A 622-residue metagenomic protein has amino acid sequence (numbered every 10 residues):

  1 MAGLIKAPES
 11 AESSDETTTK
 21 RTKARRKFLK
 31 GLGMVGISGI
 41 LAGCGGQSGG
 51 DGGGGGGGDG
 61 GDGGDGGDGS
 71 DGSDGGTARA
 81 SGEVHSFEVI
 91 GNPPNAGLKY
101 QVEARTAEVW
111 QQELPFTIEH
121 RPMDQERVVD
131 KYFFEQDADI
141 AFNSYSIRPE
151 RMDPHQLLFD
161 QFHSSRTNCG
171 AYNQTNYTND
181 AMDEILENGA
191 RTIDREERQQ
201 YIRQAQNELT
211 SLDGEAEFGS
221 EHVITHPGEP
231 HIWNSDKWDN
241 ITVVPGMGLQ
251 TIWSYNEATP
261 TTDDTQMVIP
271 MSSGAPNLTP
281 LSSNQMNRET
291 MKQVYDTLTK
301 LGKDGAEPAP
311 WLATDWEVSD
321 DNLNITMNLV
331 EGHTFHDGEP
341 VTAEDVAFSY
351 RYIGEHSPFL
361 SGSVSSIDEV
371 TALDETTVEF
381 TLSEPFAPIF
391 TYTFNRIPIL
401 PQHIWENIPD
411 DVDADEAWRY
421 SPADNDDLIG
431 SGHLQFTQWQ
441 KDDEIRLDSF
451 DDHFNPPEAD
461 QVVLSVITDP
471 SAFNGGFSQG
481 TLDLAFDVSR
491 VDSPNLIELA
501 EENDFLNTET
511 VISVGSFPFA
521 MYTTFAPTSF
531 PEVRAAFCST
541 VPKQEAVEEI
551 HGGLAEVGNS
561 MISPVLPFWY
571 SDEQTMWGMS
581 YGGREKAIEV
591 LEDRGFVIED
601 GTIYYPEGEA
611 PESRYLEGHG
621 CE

Functional and structural regions predicted by a protein language model:
K6-D15, D74-S86, D130-D137, L157-N188 (+9 more regions): Short, solvent-exposed loop/beta-turn-alpha elements that line the ligand-binding surface or hinge of extracytoplasmic
S14-G36: N-terminal secretory signal peptides and thylakoid transit peptides that target proteins across membranes
L29, G91, A96, Q112 (+7 more regions): Extracytoplasmic/peripheral linker and loop segments enriched in polar/acidic and small residues with frequent Thr/Pro
G36, G46, G52-E108, A181 (+6 more regions): Append "and occasionally in soluble cytosolic enzymes with long acidic Gly/Pro-rich linkers
E83-P94, I118-H120, D263-G274, T314 (+8 more regions): Short, well-ordered beta-strand elements
V102, T106, P115-E119, D124-E126 (+6 more regions): Ligand-site clamp/hinge motif
R195, T314-P358, L373, E379 (+2 more regions): Aromatic- and charge-enriched surface segment that lines or borders ligand/interaction sites
S363-V412: Surface-exposed binding/hinge segments that line and control ligand-binding clefts or catalytic entry sites
